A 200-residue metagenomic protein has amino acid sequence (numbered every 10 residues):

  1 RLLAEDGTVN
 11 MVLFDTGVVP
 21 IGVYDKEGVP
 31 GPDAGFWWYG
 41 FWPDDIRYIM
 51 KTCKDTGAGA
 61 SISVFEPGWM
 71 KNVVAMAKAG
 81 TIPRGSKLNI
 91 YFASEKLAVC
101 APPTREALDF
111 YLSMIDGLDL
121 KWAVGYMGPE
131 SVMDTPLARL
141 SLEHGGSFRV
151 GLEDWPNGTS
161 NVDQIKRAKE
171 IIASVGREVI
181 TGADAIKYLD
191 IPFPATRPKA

Functional and structural regions predicted by a protein language model:
R1-A4: Hydrophobic/aromatic-rich structural module bridging two neighboring secondary-structure elements via a short loop
G7: Extended ligand-binding groove/face enriched in aromatic
N10-G151: Catalytic alpha/beta core domains of metabolic enzymes, predominantly
G22-Y24, V29-D33, G158-R177: C-terminal helical cap(s) of enzyme catalytic domains, especially alpha/beta-barrels
N72, T159-N161, I191-P192: Short Asp/Glu-rich motifs
D109, R139, E143, V162-E170 (+1 more regions): A generic structural signal for well-ordered alpha-helical surface patches
S141, E153-P156, I172: Soluble catalytic regions of large protease machineries
K166, E170-A200: Mid-to-C-terminal alpha-helical segments outside catalytic/metal-binding sites
